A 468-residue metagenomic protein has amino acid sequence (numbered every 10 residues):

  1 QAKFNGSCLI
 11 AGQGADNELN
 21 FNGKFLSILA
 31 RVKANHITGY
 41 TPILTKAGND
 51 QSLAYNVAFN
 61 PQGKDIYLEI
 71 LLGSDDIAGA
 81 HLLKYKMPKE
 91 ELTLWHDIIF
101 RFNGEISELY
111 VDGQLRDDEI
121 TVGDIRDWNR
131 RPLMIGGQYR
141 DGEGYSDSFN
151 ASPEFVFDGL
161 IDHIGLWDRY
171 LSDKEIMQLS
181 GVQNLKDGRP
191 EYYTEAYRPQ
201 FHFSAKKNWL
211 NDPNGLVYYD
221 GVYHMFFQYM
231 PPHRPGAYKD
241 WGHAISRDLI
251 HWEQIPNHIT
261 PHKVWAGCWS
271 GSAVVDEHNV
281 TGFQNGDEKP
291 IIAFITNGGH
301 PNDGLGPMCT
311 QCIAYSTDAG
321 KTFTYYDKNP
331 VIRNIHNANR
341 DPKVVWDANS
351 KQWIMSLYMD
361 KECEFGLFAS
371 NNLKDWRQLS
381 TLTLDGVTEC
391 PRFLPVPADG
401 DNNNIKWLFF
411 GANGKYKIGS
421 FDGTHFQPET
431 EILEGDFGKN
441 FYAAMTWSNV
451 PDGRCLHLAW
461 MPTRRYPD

Functional and structural regions predicted by a protein language model:
Q1-P190: Extracellular glycan-associated modules
F4, F21, L68, Q138-Y139 (+4 more regions): Aromatic-residue hotspot detector
L26, R31, N49, K206-N208 (+3 more regions): Short capping/connector residues at structural and topological boundaries
M87, A151, D341-K343, M445: Catalytic micro-motifs at enzyme active sites that drive phosphoryl/nucleotidyl and oxygen chemistry
D173-P342, W346-K439, P451-D452, H457-D468: Beta-rich carbohydrate-recognition and catalytic domains
